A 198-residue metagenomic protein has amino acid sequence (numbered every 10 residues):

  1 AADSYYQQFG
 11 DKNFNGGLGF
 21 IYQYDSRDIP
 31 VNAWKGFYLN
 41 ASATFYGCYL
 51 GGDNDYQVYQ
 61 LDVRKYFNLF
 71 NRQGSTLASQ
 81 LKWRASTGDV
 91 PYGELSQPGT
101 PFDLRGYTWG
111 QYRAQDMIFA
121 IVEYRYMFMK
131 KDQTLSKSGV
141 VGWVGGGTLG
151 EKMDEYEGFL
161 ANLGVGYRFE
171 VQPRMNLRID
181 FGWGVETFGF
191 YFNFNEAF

Functional and structural regions predicted by a protein language model:
A1-Q7: Transmembrane beta-barrel wall of Gram-negative outer-membrane proteins
Q7-D11, L18-T134, F192: C-terminal outer-membrane beta-barrel translocator/porin domains of Gram-negative envelope proteins and their
G19, F169, T187-F198: Outer-membrane beta-barrel "beta-signal"
Y107-R113, K152-Y156, G182: Short, contiguous acidic/charged loop-to-helix segments that flank catalytic cores in large enzymes
R125-L160: C-terminal hydrophobic structural anchor segments that stabilize assembly/packing rather than catalytic chemistry
G164-G166: ATP phosphate-binding glycine-rich loop and adjacent ATP-lid/helix-beta elements within ATP-binding kinase/ATPase
P173-F181: Low-complexity, intrinsically disordered Gly/Pro/Thr-rich segments
F181-T187: A short, acidic, flexible beta-alpha connecting loop/helix-capping segment that sits on the rim of active
